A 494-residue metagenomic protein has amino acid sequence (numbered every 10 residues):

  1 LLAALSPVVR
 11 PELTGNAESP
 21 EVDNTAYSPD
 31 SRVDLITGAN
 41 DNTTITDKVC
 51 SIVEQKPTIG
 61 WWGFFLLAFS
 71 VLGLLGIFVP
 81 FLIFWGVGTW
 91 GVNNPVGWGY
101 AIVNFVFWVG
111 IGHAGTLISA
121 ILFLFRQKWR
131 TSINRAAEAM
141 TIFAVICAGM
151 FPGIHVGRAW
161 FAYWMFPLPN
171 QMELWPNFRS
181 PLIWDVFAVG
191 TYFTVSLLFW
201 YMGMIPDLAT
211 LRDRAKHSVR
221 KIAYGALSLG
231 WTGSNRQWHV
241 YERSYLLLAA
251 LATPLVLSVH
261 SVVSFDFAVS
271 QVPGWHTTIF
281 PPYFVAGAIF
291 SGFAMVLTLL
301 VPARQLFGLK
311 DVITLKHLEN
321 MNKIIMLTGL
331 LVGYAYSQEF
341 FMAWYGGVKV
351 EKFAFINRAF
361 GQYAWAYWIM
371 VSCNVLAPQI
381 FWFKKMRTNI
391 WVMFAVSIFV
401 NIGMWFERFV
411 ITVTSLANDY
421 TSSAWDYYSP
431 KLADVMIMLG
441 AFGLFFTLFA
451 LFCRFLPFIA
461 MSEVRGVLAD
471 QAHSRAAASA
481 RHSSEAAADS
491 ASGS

Functional and structural regions predicted by a protein language model:
L1-W62, Y163-N177, D207-R243, L315-K316 (+2 more regions): Extramembrane terminal tails and long inter-domain/linker segments of multi-pass membrane proteins
L2-A4, W108-I118, D185-G203, A286-V301 (+2 more regions): Hydrophobic cores of alpha-helical transmembrane segments in multi-pass inner/ER membrane proteins, independent
P7-V9, G15, P20-G38, F81-W90 (+3 more regions): Transmembrane-helix bundle segments that line or gate the permeation/cavity pathway in multi-pass membrane proteins
I52-V79, N170-M370, F383, S479 (+2 more regions): Long, contiguous internal "core" modules enriched in hydrophobic/ aromatic residues
F78-W90, V156-L168, S261-V269, Q338-V350 (+1 more regions): Membrane-helix interface motif
K128-W129, W382-M393: Membrane-helix interface "capping/anchor" motifs
V272-H276, V348, R387, T412-L432: Extracellular/periplasmic helix-loop-helix junctions in multi-pass membrane proteins
V392-I402: Central hydrophobic cores of alpha-helical transmembrane segments in multi-pass integral membrane proteins
